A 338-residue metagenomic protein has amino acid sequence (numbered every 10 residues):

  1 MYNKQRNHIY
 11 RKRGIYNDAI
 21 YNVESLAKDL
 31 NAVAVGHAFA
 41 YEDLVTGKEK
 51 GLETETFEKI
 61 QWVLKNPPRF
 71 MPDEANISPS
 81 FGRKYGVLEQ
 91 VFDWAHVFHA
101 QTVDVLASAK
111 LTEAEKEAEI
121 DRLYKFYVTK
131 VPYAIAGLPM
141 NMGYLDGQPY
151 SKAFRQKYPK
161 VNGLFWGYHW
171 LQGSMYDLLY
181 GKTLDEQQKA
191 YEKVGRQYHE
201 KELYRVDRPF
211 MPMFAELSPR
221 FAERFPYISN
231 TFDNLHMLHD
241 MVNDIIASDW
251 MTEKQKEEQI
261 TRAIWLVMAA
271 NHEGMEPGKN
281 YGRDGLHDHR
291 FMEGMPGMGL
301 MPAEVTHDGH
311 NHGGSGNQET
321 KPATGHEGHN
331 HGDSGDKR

Functional and structural regions predicted by a protein language model:
M1, I9, N17, A34-H37 (+6 more regions): Histidine-centered active-site/metal-ligand motif
M1-D43: N-terminal mature-domain "stem" immediately C-terminal to a signal peptide or N-terminal signal-anchor/transmembrane
I9-Y10, N17-D29, E49, A107-E117 (+1 more regions): Charged, low-complexity interaction regions
E24, K28-H37, E49, Y168 (+2 more regions): A ubiquitous, low-specificity "background" feature that marks scattered single residues across proteins without
V33-F70, S80, A109, Y124-Y127 (+4 more regions): Compact alpha-helical subdomains of small soluble proteins
P68-M241: Extended amphipathic alpha-helical interaction segments
H287-R338: Histidine-centered metal-binding segments
